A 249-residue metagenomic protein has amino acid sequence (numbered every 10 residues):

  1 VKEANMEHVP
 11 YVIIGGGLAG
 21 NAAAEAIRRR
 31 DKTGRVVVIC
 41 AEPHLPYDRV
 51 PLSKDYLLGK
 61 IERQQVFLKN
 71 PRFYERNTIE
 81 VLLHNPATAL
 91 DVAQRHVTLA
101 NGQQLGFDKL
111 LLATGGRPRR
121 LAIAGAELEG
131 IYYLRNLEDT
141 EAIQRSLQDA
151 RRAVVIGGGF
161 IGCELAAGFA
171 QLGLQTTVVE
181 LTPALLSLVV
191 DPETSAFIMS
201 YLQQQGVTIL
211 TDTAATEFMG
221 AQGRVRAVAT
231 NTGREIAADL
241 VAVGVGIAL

Functional and structural regions predicted by a protein language model:
V1-V12, V37, N70-V154, A227-E235 (+2 more regions): FAD-binding core/adjacent interface of flavoenzyme oxidoreductases
E7-E80, A166-V189, E193: Beta1-alpha1 glycine-rich phosphate/pyrophosphate-binding loop at the start of Rossmann-like nucleotide-binding domains
A22, A26, A142, G168 (+3 more regions): Alpha-helical scaffold segments in soluble metabolic enzymes
T33, V81-T98, L105, L172-L249: A Rossmann-like FAD-binding core segment of flavoenzymes
R49-V50, G125, L147, V189-V190 (+1 more regions): Short, flexible helix/strand-to-coil boundary loops that buttress conserved ligand/catalytic motifs in alpha/beta
V155-I156, V179: Hydrophobic residues in beta-strands of the RecA-like P-loop NTPase core, especially within AAA+ ATPase
G159-F160: Walker A/P-loop nucleotide-binding motif
C163: Glycine-rich, highly charged phosphate/nucleotide-binding loops
